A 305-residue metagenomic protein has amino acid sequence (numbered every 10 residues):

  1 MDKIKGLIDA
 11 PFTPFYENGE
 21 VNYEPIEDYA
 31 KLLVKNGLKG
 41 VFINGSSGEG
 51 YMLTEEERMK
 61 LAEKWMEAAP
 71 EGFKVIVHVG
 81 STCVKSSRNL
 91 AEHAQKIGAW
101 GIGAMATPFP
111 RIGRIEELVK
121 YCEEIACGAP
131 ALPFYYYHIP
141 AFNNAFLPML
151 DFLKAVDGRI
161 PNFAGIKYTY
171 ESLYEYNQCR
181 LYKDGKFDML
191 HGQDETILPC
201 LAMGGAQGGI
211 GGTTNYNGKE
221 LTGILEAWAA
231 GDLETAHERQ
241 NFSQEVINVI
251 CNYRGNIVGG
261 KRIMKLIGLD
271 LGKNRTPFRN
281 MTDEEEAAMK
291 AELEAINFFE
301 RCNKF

Functional and structural regions predicted by a protein language model:
D2-A145, N303: Active-site beta->alpha loop and helix N-cap motifs at the rims of alpha/beta catalytic domains
K5, K39, N44-S47, V79 (+6 more regions): Short glycine-rich loop/turn motifs that provide flexible caps or phosphate-binding loops at active sites
I26, R58, A62, S87 (+5 more regions): A general structural signal for well-ordered alpha-helical segments in protein cores
K35, P199-F305: Structured C-terminal cap/extension of enzyme domains
N36, K60, K64-A69, H93-I97 (+8 more regions): Alpha-helical structural signal in soluble globular domains
E49-G50, P110-R111, S172, L198 (+2 more regions): Short secondary-structure capping/turn micro-motifs that flank functional sites
A126-L132, P140-Q244, I250-C251: Catalytic alpha/beta core domains of metabolic enzymes, predominantly
